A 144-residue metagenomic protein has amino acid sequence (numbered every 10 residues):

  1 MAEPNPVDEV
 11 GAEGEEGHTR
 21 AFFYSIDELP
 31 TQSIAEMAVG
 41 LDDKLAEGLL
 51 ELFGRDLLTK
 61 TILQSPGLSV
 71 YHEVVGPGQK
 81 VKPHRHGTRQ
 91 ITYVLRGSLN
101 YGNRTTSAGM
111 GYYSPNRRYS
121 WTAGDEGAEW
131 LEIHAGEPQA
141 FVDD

Functional and structural regions predicted by a protein language model:
M1-G17, F22, T122-D144: Double-stranded beta-helix
M1-G67: A short, N-terminal "cap"/entry segment at the start of jelly-roll beta-barrel domains of the cupin/DSBH fold
T61-Q64, Y71-E73, K80-H86, G102-R104 (+1 more regions): Short histidine-centered beta-strand/loop micro-motifs that create catalytic or ligand/metal-coordination sites
V70-V74, I91, G111-Y113: Conserved hydrophobic/aromatic beta-strand scaffold that supports enzyme active sites
K80, M110-G111, E129: Residue-level marker of beta-strand positions
H86-Y101: Glycine- and acidic-residue-biased ligand/ion/polar-headgroup-sensing regions
N100-W121: Short acidic-glycine-tyrosine-enriched beta hairpin
